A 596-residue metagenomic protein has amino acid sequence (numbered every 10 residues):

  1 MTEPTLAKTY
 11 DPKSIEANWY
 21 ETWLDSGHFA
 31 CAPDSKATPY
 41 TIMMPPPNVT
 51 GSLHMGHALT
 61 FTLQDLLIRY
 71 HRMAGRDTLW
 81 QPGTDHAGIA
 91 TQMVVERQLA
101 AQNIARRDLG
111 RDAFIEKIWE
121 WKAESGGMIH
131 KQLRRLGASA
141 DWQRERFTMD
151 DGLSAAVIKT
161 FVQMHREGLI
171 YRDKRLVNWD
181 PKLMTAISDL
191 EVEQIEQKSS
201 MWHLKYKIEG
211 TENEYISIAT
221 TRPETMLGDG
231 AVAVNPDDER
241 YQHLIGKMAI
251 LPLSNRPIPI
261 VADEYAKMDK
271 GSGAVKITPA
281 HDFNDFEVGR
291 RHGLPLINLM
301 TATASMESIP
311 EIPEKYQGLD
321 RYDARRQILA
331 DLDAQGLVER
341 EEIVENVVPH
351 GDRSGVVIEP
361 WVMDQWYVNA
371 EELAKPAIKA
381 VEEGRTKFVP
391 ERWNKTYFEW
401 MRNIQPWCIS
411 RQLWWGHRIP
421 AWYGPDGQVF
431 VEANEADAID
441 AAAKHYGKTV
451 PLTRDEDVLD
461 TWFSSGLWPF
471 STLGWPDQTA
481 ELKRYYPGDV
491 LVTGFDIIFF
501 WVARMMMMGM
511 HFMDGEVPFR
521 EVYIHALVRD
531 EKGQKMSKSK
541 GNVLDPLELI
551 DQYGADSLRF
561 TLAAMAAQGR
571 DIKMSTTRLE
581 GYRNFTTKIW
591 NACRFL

Functional and structural regions predicted by a protein language model:
M1-D237, T278-R291, P295-I309, R321 (+9 more regions): N-terminal, positively charged nucleic-acid-binding surface of large information/translation enzymes
T2, N48-P82, R97-L99, D180-K182 (+9 more regions): Conserved active-site neighborhood of enzyme catalytic/cofactor-binding cores
A105-I118, E307-G318, N542-L547, D571-R578: Short beta-alpha connecting loops at secondary-structure transitions that line or flank enzyme active sites
L183, S254, S354-G355, P425-G427: Short Cys/His-rich metal-coordination motifs, predominantly Zn2+-binding knuckles/fingers
Y206-E212, P236, I250-N255, G424-D426: Short acidic, glycine-rich loop/turn motifs
H243-G246, I312-R325: A glycine-biased structural micro-motif
I245-A302: Extracellular/luminal Protease-associated
A249, D352-V356, E456: Active-site cores of enzymes that catalyze phosphoryl transfer or operate on phosphate-rich substrates
